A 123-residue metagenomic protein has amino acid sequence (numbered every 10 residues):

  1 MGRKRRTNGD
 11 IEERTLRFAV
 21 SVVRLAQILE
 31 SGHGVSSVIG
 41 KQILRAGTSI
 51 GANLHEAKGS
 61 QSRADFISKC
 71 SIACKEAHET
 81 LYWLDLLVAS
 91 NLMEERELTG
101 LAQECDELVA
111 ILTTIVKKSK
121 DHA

Functional and structural regions predicted by a protein language model:
M1-A123: Short, C-terminally biased terminal segments at protein or domain edges
